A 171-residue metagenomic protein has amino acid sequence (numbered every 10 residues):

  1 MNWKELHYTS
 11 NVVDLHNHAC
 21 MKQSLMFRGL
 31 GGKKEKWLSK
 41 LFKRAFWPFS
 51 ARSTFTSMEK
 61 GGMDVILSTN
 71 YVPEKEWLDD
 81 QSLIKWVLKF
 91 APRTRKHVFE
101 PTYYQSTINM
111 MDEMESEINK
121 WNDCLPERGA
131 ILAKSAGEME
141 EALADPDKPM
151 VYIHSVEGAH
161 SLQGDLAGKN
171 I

Functional and structural regions predicted by a protein language model:
M1-I171: N-terminal hydrophobic targeting/anchoring segments and the immediately downstream early-domain regions of hydrolases
